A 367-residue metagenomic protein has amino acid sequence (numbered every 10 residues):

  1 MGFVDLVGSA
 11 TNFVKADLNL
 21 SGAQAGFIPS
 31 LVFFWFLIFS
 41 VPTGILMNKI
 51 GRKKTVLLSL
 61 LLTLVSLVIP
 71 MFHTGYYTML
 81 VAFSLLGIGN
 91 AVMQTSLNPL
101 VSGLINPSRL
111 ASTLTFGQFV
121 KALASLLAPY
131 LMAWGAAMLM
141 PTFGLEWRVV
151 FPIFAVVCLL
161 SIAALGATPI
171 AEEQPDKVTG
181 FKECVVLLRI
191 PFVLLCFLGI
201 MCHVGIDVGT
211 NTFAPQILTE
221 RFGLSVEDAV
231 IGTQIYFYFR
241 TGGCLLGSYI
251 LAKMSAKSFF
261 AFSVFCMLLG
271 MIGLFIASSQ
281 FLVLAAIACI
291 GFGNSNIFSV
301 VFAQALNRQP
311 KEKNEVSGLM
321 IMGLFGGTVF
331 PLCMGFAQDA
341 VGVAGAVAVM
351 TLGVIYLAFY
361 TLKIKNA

Functional and structural regions predicted by a protein language model:
M1-G22, N98, T210-P215: Extracytoplasmic
V7-G8, R189-Q234, Y238-C244: Extracytoplasmic gate region of multi-pass secondary transporters
N19, G51, F72-Y77, G223 (+3 more regions): Helix-breaking motifs and short loop linkers at transmembrane-helix boundaries and internal kinks in secondary membrane
S30-I45, Q234-L246: Central cavity-lining transmembrane alpha-helices of secondary-active solute carriers, predominantly the Major
I38-Y77: Conserved MFS/SLC helix-loop-helix module at the cytosolic interface between two early adjacent transmembrane helices
A82-F119: Cytoplasmic helix-loop-helix junction between adjacent transmembrane helices in 12-TM secondary transporters
V92-N106, S295-P310: Intracellular juxtamembrane helix-capping segments at the cytosolic ends of symmetry-related transmembrane helices
P107-S108, S112-P169: Helix-loop-helix hairpin linking two adjacent transmembrane segments in secondary transporters
